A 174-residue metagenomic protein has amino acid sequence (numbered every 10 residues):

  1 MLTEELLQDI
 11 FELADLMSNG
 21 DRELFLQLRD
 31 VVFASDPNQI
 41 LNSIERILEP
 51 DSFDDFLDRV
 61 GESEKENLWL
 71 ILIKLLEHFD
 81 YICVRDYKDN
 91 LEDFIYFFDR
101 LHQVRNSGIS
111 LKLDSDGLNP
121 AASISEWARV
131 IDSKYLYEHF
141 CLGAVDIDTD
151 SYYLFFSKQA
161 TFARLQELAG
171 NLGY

Functional and structural regions predicted by a protein language model:
M1-E5, N119-Y174: Acidic, proline/glycine-rich low-complexity IDRs
M1-Q103: N-terminal "domain-start" segment
S18, S35, S43, S52 (+7 more regions): Generic serine detector
R22-V32, N42, G108-N119, Y137-T149: Short glycine-rich, low-complexity/disordered patches
I40, I44, F56, V60 (+6 more regions): Generic alpha-helix signal with a bias toward terminal, lower-confidence helices and secondary-structure junctions
L76-C141: Surface-exposed, low-hydrophobicity interaction/linker segments
